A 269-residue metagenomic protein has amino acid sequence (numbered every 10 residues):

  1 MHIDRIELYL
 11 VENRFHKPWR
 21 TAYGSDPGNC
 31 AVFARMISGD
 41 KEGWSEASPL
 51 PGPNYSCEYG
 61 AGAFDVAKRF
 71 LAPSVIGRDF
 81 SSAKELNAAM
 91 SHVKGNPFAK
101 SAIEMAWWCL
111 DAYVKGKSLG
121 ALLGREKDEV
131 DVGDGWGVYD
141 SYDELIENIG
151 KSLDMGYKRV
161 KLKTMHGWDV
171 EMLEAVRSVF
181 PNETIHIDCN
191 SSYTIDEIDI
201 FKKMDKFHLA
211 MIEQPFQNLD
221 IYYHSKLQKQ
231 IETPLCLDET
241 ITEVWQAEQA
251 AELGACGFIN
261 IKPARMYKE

Functional and structural regions predicted by a protein language model:
H2-I185, S192-I195, K203-K206, Q230: N-terminal capping/lid subdomain adjacent to the active-site entrance of alpha/beta enzymes
L162, G167-E269: Catalytic core of soluble alpha/beta enzymes
